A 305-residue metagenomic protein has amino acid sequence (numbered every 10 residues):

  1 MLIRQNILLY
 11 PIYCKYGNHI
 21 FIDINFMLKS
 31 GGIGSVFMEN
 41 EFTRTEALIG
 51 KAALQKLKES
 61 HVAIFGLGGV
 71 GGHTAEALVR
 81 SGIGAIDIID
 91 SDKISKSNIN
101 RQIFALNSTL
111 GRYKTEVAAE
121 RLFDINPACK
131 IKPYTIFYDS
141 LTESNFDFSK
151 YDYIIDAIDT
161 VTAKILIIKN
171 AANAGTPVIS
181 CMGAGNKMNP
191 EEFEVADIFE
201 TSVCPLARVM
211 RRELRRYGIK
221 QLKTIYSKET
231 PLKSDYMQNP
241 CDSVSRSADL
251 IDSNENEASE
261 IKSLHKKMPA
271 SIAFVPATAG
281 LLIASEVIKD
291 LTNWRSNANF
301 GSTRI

Functional and structural regions predicted by a protein language model:
V36-A63: N-terminal charged helix/coil linker that caps or initiates catalytic domains
I64-L67, I88: Hydrophobic Val/Ile/Leu positions in short beta-strands of Rossmann-like dinucleotide-binding domains
V70: Hydrophobic/small residue at the entry helix of a nucleotide-binding pocket
R80-A85: Conserved S-adenosyl-L-methionine
D90-N126: Glycine-rich phosphate-binding loop and adjoining beta1-alpha1-beta2 segment of Rossmann-like nucleotide-binding folds
T135-T142: Conserved SAM/SAH-binding loop
F146-Y151, I158-A163, N173, V178 (+3 more regions): Glycine-rich phosphate/adenylate-binding loop
